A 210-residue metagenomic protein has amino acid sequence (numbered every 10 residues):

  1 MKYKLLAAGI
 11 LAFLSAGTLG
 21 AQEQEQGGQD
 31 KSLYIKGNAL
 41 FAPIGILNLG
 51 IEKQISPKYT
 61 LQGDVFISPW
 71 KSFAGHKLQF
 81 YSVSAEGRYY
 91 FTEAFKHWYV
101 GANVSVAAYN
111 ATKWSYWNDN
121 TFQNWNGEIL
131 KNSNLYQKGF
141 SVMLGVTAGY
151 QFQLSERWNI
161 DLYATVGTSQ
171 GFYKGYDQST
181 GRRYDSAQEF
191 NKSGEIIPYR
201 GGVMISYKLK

Functional and structural regions predicted by a protein language model:
M1-G28, L209-K210: Cleavable N-terminal export/targeting peptides
Q29, L40-P43, K77-Q79, N134-M143 (+1 more regions): Short sequence motifs at beta-strands and strand-loop junctions characteristic of Gram-negative outer-membrane
Q29-I44, T60-K71: Transmembrane beta-strand segments that form the barrel wall of outer-membrane beta-barrel proteins
K31-Y34, P69, N126-N134, R183-E189: Extracytoplasmic loops and strand-loop junctions of Gram-negative outer membrane beta-barrel proteins
K53-L162, Y207-L209: Gram-negative (and chloroplast) outer-membrane scaffold detector with strong preference for beta-barrel transmembrane
L162-T168: Internal, hydrophobic beta-strand segments that form the core of beta-sheet-rich folds
Y173, S186-G194: A short acidic/glycine-rich loop-to-helix N-cap element
E195-K210: Outer-membrane beta-barrel "beta-signal"
